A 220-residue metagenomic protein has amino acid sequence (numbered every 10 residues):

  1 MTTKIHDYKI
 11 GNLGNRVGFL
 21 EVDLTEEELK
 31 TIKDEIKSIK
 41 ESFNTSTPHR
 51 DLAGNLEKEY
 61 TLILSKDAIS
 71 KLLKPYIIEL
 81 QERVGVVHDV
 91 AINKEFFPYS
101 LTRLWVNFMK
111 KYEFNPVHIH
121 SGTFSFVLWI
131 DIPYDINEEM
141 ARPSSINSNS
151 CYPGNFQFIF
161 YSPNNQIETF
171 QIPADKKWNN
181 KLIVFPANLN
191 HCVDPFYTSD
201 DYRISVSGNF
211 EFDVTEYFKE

Functional and structural regions predicted by a protein language model:
M1-E95, R103-W105, M109-N115, Y152: Non-heme Fe(II)/2-oxoglutarate
G14-F19, T123-S125, R203: Short hydrophobic/aromatic beta-strand or adjacent loop that forms the aromatic wall/cage of a ligand/substrate-binding
E21-L24, I130, F210: Short beta-strand-to-loop capping motifs
T102-V184, D194, D201, E216: Catalytic core of non-heme Fe(II) oxygenases with the double-stranded beta-helix
L189-C192: Short, charged beta-turn/beta-strand-edge "cap" motif at the junction between a beta-strand and an adjacent loop
Y197-E211: C-terminal/domain-terminus segments
G208-E220: Double-stranded beta-helix
